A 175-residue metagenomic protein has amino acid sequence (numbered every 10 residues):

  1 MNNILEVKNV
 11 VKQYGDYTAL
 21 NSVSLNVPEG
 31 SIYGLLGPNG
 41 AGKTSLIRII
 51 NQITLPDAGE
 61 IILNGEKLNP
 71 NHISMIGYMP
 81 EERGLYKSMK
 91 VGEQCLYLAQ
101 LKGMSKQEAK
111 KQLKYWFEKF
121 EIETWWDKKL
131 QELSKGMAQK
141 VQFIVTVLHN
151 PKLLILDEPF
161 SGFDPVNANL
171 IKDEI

Functional and structural regions predicted by a protein language model:
P38-G42: Walker A (P-loop) phosphate-binding loop of ABC-type ATPase nucleotide-binding domains
N51: Helix-to-loop junction immediately C-terminal to a conserved catalytic motif
G59-H72: Conserved ABC transporter NBD signature motif
L96, Q100, Q107-W125: Conserved ABC ATPase "signature" region
K129-G136: Conserved ABC ATPase signature
L154-E158, F163: Catalytic Walker B motif of ABC-type/P-loop ATPase nucleotide-binding domains
